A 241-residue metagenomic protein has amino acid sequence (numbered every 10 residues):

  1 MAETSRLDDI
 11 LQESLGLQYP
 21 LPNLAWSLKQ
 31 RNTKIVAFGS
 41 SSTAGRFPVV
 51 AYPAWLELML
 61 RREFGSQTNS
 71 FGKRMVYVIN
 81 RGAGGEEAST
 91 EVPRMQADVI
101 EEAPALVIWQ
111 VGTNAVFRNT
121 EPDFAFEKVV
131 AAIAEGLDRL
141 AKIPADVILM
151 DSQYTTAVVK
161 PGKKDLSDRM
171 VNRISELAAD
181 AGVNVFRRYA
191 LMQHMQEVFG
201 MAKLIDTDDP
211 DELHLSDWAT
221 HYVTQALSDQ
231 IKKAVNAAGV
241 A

Functional and structural regions predicted by a protein language model:
T4-R81, M95-A103: Serine-esterase "nucleophile elbow" of acetyl-processing enzymes
L11, P20, Q153-A241: Catalytic His-Asp segment of secreted/periplasmic serine-dependent ester chemistry enzymes
V36, F64-T68, G72-E102, V107 (+1 more regions): Internal alpha/beta domain cores that form substrate/cofactor-binding pockets in large enzymes and binding proteins
S41-A44, A83-A88, T113-F117, Q153-A157 (+2 more regions): Solvent-exposed loop/turn segments at secondary-structure junctions within structured extracellular/periplasmic domains
R46-V50, T120-F124, V159-D165: Short, solvent-exposed loop/turn segments at secondary-structure boundaries
Y52-P53, V130-I133, S167, V171: Amphipathic alpha-helical segments in well-structured domains
W55-E63, D98, E135, R139 (+4 more regions): Alpha-helical structural signal in soluble globular domains
Q110, M150-D151: Alpha/beta-hydrolase-fold catalytic nucleophile elbow
